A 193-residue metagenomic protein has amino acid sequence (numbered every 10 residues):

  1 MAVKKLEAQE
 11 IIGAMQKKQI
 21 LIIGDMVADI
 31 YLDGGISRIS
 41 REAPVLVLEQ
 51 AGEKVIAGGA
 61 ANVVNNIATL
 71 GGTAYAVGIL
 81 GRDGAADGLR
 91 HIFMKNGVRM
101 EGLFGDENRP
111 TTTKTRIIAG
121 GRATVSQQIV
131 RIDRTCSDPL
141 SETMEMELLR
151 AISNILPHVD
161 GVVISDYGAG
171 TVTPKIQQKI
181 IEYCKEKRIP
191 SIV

Functional and structural regions predicted by a protein language model:
M1-I36, G52-V193: Ribokinase/PfkB-type carbohydrate-kinase core domain
I39-K54: Short catalytic helix/loop segments, enriched in acidic residues and glycine and frequently bearing histidine
